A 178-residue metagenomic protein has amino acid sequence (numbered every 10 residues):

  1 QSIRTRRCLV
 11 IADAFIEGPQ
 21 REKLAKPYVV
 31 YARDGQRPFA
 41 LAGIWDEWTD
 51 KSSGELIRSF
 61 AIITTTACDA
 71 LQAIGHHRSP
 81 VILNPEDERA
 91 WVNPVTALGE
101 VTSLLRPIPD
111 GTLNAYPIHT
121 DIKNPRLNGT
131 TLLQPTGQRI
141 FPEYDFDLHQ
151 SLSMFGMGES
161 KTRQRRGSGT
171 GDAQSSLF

Functional and structural regions predicted by a protein language model:
Q1-F178: A structured binding-face within diverse protein domains that lines the active/interaction site
